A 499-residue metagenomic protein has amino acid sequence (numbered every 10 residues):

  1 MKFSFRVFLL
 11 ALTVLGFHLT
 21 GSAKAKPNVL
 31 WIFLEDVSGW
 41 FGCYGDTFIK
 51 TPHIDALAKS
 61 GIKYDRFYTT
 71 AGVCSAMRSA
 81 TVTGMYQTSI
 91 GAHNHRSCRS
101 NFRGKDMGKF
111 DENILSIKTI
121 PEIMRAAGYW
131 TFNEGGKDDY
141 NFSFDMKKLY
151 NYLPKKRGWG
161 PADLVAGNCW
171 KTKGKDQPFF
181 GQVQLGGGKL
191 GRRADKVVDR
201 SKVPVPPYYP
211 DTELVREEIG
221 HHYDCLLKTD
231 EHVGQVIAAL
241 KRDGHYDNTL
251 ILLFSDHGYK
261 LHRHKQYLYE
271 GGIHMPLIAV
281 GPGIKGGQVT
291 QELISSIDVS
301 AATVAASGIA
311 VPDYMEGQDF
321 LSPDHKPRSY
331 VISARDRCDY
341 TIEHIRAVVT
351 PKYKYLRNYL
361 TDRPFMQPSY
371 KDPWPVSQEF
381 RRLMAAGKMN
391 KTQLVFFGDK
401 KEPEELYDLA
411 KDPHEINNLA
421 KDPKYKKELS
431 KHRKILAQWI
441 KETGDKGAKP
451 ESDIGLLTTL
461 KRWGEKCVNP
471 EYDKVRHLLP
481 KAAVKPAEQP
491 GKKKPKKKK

Functional and structural regions predicted by a protein language model:
A23-P27, L34, G39, K63 (+3 more regions): Long, internal low-complexity/basic segments
W31, S38-S116, I123, Y129 (+1 more regions): Active-site segment of extracytoplasmic enzymes that catalyze sulfate/phosphate-ester chemistry
T47-T51, Y68-V73, M107-K118, E217-E231 (+3 more regions): A short beta-strand-to-alpha-helix junction
P52, T81, S143-D145, D247-T249 (+4 more regions): Polar, surface-exposed loop/tail segments that function as active-site lids or cofactor/substrate-recognition elements
G167-I219, H257-Y267, V280, P423 (+1 more regions): Active-site His/acidic residue clusters
V203-T249, Y259, L277, I284 (+1 more regions): A long, amphipathic alpha-helix that forms part of the scaffold/cap immediately adjacent to metal-dependent active
A239-S295, G308-E316, S333-A334, Y340 (+1 more regions): Histidine-centered active-site microenvironments of extracellular/periplasmic hydrolases and transferases
S307-E405, K427: C-terminal cap/loop subdomain of S1 sulfatases and analogous C-terminal strand-loop tails that border
